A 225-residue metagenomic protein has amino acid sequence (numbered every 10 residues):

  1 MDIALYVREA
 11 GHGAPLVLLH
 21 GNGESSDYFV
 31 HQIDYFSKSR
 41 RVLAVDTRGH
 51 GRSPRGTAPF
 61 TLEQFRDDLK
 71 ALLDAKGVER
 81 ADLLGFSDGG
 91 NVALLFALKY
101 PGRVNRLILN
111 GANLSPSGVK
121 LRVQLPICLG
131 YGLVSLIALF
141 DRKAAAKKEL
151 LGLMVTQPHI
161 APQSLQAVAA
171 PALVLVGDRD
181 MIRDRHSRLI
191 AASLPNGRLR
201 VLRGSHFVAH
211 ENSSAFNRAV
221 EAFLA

Functional and structural regions predicted by a protein language model:
Y6-R52: Conserved HGGG/HGGXW glycine-rich cap/lid loop of the alpha/beta-hydrolase fold
V30, L43-L84: Active-site loop/oxyanion-hole signature of alpha/beta-hydrolase fold enzymes
N91-K99, N105-G132: Flexible "cap/lid" loop of the alpha/beta hydrolase fold
I137-Q163, D178-R179: Hydrophobic, aromatic-rich cap/lid helix
V168, V174-V176: Short beta-strand/loop motif that positions the catalytic acidic residue of the alpha/beta-hydrolase fold
M181-H186: Conserved alpha/beta-hydrolase "acid-adjacent" motif
S193-F207: Catalytic histidine neighborhood in serine/cysteine hydrolases with alpha/beta-hydrolase-type architecture
S205-N217: Catalytic histidine-centered segment of alpha/beta-hydrolase-like enzymes
